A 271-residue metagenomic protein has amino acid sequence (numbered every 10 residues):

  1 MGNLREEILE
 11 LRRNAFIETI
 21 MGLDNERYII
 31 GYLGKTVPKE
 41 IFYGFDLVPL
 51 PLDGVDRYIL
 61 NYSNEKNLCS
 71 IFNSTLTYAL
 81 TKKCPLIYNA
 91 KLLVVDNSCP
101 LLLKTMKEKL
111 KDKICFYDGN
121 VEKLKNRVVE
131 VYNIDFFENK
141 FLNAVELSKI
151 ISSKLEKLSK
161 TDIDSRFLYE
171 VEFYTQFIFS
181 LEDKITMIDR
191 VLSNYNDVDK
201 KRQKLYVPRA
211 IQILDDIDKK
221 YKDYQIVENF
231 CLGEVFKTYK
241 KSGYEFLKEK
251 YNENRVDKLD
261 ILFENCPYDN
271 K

Functional and structural regions predicted by a protein language model:
M1-I29, N126-L247, N252, D257: A charged, amphipathic alpha-helical module
I30-K39, Y43-F45: N-terminal basic/disordered segments at the start of proteins
Y32-K35, V95-S98, V207-Q212, E264-Y268: Structural motif
I41-L68: Anionic-ligand anchoring segments at beta-strand to alpha-helix junctions in alpha/beta enzyme folds, i.e., glycine
D53-L60, Y117-N120, F230-F236: Short, acidic/turn-prone active-site loops that include or flank metal/cofactor- and phosphate-binding residues
K66-C84, K248-Y251: Glycine-rich, highly charged phosphate/nucleotide-binding loops
T75-R127: Acidic/His-rich segments in extracytoplasmic proteins that coordinate ligands and/or metal ions
A79, N89-M106, G243-K271: Cofactor-cradling patches in redox/metallo enzymes
